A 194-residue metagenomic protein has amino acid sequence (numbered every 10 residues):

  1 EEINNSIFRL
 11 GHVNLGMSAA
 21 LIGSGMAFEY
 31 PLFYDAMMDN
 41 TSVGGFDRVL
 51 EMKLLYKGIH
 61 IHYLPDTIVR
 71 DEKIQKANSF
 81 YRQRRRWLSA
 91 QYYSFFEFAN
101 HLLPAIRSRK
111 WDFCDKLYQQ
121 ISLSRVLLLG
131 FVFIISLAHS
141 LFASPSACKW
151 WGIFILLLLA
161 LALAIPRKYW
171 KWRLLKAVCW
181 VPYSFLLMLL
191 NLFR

Functional and structural regions predicted by a protein language model:
E1-F8, H12, T41-G44, E51-D115: Catalytic donor/gating beta->alpha subdomain of glycosyltransferases that bind UDP-sugars
E1-T41: Long helical/loop segments within the catalytic core of UDP-sugar-dependent glycosyltransferases, especially the large
S6, P31, A36, K57 (+2 more regions): Generic, well-ordered alpha-helical scaffold segments in large soluble proteins
L21-Y30, D35, I59-I61, R107-I121 (+1 more regions): Short secondary-structure transition/capping segments
G25, F46-V49: Catalytic core and acceptor-binding pocket of nucleotide-sugar-dependent glycosyltransferases
A27, S94-F98, G130: Amphipathic, well-ordered alpha-helical segments in soluble domains
Q119-R194: Membrane-embedded multi-pass helical conduit in multi-pass membrane proteins, especially envelope-biosynthetic
